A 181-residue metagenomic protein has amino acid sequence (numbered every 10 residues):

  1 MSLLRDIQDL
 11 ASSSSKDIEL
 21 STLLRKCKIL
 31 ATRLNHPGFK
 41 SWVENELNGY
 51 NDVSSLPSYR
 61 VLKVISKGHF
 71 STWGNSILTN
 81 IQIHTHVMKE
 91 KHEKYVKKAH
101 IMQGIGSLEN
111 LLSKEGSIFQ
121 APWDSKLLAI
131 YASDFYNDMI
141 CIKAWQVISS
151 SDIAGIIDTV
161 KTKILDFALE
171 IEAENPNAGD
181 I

Functional and structural regions predicted by a protein language model:
M1-L3, G104, N110-I181: Defense-system signaling and execution modules centered on TIR/cGAS-STING-like, death/scaffold domains and their
M1-S15: Charged alpha-helical initiation segments
S2, E19, H36, K97 (+1 more regions): Serine/threonine-rich low-complexity intrinsically disordered regions
D6-D9, T22, K26-I29, R33 (+3 more regions): Charged, amphipathic alpha-helical oligomerization/scaffolding segments
L10-S14, L30-R33, G49, K114 (+3 more regions): Surface-exposed polar/charged interaction patches
K16-G74: N-terminal interaction modules that seed assembly of large macromolecular complexes
S21-R25, E90, M139-I142, Q146: Generic, low-specificity signal for short hydrophobic/alpha-helical stretches with a mild N-terminal bias, encompassing
V53-M139: Long acidic/polar interaction regions in large eukaryotic complex-forming proteins
